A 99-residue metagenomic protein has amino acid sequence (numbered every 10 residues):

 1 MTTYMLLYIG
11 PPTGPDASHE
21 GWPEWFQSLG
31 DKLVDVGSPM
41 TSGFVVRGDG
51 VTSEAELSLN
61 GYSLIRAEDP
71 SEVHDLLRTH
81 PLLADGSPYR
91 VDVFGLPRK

Functional and structural regions predicted by a protein language model:
M1-K99: Conserved, structured core segments of small domains
